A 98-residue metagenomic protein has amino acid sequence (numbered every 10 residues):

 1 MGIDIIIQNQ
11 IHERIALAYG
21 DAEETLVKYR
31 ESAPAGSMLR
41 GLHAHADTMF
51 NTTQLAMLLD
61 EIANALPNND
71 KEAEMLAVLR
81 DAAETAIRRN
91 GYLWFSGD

Functional and structural regions predicted by a protein language model:
M1-D98: Acidic (Asp/Glu-rich) sequence patches and key acidic residues that form negatively charged surfaces used
